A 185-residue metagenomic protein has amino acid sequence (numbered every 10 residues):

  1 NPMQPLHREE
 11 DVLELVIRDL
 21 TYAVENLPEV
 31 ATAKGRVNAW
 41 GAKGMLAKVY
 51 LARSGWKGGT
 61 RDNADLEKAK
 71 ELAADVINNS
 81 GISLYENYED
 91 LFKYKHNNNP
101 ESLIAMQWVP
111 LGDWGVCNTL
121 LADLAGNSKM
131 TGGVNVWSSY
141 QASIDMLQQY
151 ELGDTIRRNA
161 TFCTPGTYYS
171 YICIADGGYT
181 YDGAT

Functional and structural regions predicted by a protein language model:
P2-E14, N26: Aromatic/His-enriched, Gly/Pro-containing loop or helix-boundary segments that lie immediately adjacent to catalytic
L13, L20-Y22, R36-G183: An aromatic- and glycine-enriched ligand-binding surface/loop that stacks and positions planar moieties
N26-R36: Flexible helix-coil transition and linker loops at the boundaries of alpha-helical arrays
P28, A184-T185: Aromatic-rich, solvent-exposed beta-strand/loop patch
